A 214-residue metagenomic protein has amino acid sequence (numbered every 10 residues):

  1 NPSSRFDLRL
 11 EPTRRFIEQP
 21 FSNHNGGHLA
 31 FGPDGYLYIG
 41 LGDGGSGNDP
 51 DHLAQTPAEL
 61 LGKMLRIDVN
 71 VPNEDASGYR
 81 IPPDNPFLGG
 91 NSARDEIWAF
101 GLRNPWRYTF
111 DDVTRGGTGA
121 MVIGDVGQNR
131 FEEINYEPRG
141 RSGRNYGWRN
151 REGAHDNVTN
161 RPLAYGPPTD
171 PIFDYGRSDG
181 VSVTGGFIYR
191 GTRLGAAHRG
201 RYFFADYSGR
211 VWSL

Functional and structural regions predicted by a protein language model:
N1-A30: Asp-box/WD-like beta-propeller blade repeats and closely related beta-sheet repeat scaffolds
T13, D34-L37, G117-G119, G200: Loop/turn elements at helix/coil->beta-strand transitions in domains of secreted/extracellular proteins
N25-G44, G62-K63: Aromatic- and glycine-enriched pocket-lining scaffold segments that form the walls of small-molecule binding clefts
D43-L214: Beta-propeller domain segments
